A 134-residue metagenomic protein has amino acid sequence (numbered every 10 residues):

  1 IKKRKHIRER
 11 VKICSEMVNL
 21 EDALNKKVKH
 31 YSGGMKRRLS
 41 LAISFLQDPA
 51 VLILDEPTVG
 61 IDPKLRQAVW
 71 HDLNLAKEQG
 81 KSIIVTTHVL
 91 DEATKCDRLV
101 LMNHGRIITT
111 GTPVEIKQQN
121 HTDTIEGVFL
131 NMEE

Functional and structural regions predicted by a protein language model:
K3-A23: Conserved ABC ATPase "signature" region
K27-Y31: Conserved ABC ATPase signature
D48: Conserved catalytic motifs of ABC-family nucleotide-binding domains
L52-D55: Catalytic Walker B motif of ABC-type/P-loop ATPase nucleotide-binding domains
R66-Q79: Helical segment within the ABC ATPase nucleotide-binding domain
T110-G111: ABC ATPase "signature
